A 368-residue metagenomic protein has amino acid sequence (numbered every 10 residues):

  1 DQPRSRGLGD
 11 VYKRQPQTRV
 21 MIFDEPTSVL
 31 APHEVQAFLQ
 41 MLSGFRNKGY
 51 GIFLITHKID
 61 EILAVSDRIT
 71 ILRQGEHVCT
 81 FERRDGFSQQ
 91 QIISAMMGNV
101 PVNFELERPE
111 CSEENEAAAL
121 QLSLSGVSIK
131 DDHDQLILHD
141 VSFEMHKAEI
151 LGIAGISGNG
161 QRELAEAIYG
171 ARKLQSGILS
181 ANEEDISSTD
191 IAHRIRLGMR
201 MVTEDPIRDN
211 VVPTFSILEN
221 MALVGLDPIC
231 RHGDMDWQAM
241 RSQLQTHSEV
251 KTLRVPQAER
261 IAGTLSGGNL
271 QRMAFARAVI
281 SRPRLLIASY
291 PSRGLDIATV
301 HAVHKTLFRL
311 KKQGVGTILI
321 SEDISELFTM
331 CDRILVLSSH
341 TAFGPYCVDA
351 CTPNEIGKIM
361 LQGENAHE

Functional and structural regions predicted by a protein language model:
D1-Y12: Single conserved hydrophobic/aromatic residue that forms the stacking wall/gate of nucleotide- or nucleobase-binding
Q17, R282: Conserved catalytic motifs of ABC-family nucleotide-binding domains
M21-E25, L286-S289: Catalytic Walker B motif of ABC-type/P-loop ATPase nucleotide-binding domains
T56-H57, S321-E322: H-loop/switch region of ABC-family ATPase nucleotide-binding domains
I62-A64, L327-T329: A short, surface-exposed alpha-helical micro-motif characterized by mixed small hydrophobic and charged/polar residues
A117-K251, Q257-G263: Flexible loop/N-cap segments at domain edges
